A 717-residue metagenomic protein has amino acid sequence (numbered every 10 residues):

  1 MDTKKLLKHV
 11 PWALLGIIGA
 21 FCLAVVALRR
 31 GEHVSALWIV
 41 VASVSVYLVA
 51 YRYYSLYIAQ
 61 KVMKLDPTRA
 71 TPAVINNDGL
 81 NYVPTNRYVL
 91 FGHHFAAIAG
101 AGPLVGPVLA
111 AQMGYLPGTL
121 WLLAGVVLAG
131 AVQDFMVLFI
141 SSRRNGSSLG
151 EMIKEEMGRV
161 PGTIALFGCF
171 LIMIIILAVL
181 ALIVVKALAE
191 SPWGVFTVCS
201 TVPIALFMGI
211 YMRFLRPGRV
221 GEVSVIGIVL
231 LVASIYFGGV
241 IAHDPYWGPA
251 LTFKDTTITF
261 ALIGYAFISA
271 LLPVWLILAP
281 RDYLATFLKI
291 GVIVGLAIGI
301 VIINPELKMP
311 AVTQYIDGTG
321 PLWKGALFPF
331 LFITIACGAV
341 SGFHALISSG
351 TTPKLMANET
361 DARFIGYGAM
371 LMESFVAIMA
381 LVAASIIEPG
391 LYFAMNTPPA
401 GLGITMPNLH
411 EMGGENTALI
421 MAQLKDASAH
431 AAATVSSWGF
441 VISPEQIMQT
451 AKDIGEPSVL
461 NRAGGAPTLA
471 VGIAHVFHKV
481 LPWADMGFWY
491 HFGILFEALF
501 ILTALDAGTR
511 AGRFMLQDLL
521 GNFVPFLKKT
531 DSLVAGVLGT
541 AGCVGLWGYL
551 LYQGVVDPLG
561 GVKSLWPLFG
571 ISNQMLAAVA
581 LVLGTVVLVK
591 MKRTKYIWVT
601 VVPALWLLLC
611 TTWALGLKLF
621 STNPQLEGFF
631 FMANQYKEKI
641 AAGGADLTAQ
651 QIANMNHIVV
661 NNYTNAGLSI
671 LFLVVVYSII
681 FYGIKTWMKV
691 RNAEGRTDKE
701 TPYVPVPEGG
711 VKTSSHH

Functional and structural regions predicted by a protein language model:
M1-G16, V49-L104, T286, G325-A326 (+1 more regions): Membrane-interface "cap" regions at the ends of multi-pass membrane proteins
A24-R30, S35, Y82-R144, E155-R159 (+8 more regions): Membrane-interface helix-loop-helix modules in multi-pass membrane proteins
E32-R52, L56, A110-I140, V195-A205 (+3 more regions): Extracellular loop-to-transmembrane helix junctions
L37-S45, V49, S55-V62, G168 (+7 more regions): Membrane-interface loop-to-helix entry segments
L56-V83, L109, L123, V132-P161 (+5 more regions): Flexible loop linkers connecting adjacent transmembrane helices in multi-pass alpha-helical membrane transporters
E156-I174, G366-I378, A463-G465, W483-G493 (+3 more regions): Loop-to-transmembrane helix boundary motifs in multi-pass membrane proteins
G209, R213, V229-F260, I268-A270 (+4 more regions): Hydrophobic alpha-helical segments and their helix-loop junctions in multi-pass secondary transporters
I300-I316, L371-G472, A507, L551-D557: Extracellular/periplasmic helix-exit of transmembrane alpha-helices
